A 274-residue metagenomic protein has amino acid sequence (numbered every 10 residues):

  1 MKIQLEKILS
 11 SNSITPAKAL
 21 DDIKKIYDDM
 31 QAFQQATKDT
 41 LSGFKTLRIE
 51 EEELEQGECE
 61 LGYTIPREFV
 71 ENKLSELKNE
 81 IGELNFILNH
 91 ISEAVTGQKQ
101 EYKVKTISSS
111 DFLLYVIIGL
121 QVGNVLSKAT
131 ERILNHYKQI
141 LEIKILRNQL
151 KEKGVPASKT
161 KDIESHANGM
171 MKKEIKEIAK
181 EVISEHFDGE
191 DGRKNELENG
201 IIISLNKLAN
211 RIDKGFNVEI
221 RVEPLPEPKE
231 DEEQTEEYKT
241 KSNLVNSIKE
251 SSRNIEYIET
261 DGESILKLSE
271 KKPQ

Functional and structural regions predicted by a protein language model:
M1, L5-N12, T37, F44 (+9 more regions): Short, flexible helical or helix-coil boundary motifs
M1-S110, I175: Membrane-active, amphipathic/fusogenic segments and juxtamembrane/transmembrane anchors that bind or insert into lipid
N12, N72, N79, N85 (+12 more regions): Detector for Asparagine
T15-K18, D22-K25, D29-A32, E76 (+10 more regions): Non-membrane alpha-helical secondary structure
R48, R67, K103-K105, R132 (+5 more regions): Arginine residue identity/basic-tract feature
S92-S158, N168: Membrane-inserting effector segments that mediate pore formation, membrane fusion, or transient membrane insertion
H136-N217: Amphipathic, membrane-active segments
S184-Q274: C-terminal assembly and membrane-engagement modules of membrane-active proteins
